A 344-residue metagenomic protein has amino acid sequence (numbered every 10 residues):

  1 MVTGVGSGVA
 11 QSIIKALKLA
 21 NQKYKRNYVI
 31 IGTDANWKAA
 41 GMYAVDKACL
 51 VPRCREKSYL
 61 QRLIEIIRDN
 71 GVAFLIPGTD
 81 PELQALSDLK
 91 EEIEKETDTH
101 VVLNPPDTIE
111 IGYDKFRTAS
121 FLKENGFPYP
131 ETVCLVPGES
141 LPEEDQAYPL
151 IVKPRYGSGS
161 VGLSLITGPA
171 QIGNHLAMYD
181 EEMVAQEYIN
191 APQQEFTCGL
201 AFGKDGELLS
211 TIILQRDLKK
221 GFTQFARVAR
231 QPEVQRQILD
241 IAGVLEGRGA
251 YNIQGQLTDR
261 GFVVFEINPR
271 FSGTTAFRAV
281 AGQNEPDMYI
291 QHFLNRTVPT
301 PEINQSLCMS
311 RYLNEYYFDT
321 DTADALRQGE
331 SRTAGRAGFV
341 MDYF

Functional and structural regions predicted by a protein language model:
M1-V102: ATP-binding N-terminal substructure of ATP-dependent carboxylate-amine bond-forming enzymes
V29-D34, T132-V133, I166: Short, hydrophobic beta-strand segments that form beta-sheet elements in well-ordered domains
A39-V45, L141-Q146, H175-M178: Short loop/helix-cap segments at secondary-structure boundaries that form the rim of catalytic
N70, P232-F344: ATP-dependent carboxylate activation and anion-phosphoryl transfer catalytic cores that bind Mg-ATP to form
K95-G162: A conserved helix-loop-beta module that forms one wall/lid of the active-site cleft in ATP-utilizing catalytic domains
S164-E246, Q256-L257, G261-V263: Phosphate-binding site of ATP-dependent enzymes
